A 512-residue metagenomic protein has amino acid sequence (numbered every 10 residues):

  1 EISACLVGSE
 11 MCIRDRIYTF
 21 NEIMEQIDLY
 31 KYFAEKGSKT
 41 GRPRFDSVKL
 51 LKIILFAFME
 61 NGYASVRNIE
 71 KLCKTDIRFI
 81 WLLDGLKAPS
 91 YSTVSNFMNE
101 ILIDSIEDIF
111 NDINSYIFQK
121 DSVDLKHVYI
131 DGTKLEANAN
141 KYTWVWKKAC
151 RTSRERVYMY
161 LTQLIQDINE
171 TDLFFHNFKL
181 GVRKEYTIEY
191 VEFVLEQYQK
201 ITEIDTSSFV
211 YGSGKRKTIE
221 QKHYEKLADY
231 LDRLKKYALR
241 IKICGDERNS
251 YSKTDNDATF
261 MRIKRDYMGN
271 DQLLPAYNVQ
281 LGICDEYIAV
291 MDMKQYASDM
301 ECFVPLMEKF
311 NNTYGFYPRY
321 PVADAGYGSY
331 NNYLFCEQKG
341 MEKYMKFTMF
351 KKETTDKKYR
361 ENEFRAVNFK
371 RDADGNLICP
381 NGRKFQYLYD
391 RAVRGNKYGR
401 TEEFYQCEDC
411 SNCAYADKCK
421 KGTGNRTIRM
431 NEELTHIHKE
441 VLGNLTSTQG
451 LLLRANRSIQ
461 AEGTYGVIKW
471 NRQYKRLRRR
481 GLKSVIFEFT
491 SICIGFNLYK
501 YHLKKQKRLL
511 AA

Functional and structural regions predicted by a protein language model:
E1-G8, I13: Single conserved hydrophobic/aromatic residue that forms the stacking wall/gate of nucleotide- or nucleobase-binding
S3, T40-R44, V485: Short, solvent-exposed segments of well-ordered alpha helices
E10, R14-F58, E432: Basic, short loop/linker segments at the boundary and entry of helix-turn-helix/winged-helix-like folds
Q26-K31, D76, I80, N471: A short secondary-structure junction motif
G37-P43, F79-L82, R479-G481: A short glycine/serine-rich beta->alpha loop
I54, G62-K74, D84-A512: Anion-binding and metal-coordination hotspots
